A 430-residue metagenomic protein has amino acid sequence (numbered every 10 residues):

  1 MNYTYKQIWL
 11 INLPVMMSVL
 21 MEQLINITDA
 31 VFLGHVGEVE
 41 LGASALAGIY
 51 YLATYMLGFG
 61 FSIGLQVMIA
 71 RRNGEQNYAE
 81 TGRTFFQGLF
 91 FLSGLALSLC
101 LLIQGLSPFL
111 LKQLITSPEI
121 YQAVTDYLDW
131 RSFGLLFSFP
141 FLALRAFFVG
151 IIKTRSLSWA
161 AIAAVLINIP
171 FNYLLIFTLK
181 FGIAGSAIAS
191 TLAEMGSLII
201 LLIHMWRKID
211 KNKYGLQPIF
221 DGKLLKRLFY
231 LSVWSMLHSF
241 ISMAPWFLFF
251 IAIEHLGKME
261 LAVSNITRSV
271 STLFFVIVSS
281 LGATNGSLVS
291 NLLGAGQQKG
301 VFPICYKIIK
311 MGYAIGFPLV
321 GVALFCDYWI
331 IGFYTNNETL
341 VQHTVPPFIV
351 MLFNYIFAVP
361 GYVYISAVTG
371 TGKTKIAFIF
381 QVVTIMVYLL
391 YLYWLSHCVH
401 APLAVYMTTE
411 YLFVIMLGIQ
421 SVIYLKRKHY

Functional and structural regions predicted by a protein language model:
M1-N12, I69-L136, T178-V233, V289-N354 (+1 more regions): Short alpha-helical transmembrane segments in multi-pass integral membrane proteins
Y3-V31, H35-V36, L52-G64, M68 (+6 more regions): N-terminal transmembrane alpha-helices
L10-D29, W130, A164, A193-S197 (+4 more regions): Transmembrane helical elements of multi-pass membrane transporters/channels
L20, L24-G42, L111-P118, L174-F181 (+4 more regions): Helix-terminus/linker motif at the lipid-water interface of multi-pass membrane proteins
E22, N26-L33, Y55-S62, Q66 (+16 more regions): Alpha-helical transmembrane segments and their lipid-water interface positions in multi-pass membrane proteins
E38-I49, L128, A187, K258-L273 (+2 more regions): Small-residue hotspots at the loop-to-helix junctions and early N-terminal turns of transmembrane alpha-helices
L41-L101, S138-I152, V263-D327, A358-G372 (+1 more regions): Small-residue-rich hydrophobic transmembrane alpha-helices
S62, Q66, R131-V149, L157-N168 (+5 more regions): Short runs within selected transmembrane alpha-helices of multi-pass transporters and secretion channels
